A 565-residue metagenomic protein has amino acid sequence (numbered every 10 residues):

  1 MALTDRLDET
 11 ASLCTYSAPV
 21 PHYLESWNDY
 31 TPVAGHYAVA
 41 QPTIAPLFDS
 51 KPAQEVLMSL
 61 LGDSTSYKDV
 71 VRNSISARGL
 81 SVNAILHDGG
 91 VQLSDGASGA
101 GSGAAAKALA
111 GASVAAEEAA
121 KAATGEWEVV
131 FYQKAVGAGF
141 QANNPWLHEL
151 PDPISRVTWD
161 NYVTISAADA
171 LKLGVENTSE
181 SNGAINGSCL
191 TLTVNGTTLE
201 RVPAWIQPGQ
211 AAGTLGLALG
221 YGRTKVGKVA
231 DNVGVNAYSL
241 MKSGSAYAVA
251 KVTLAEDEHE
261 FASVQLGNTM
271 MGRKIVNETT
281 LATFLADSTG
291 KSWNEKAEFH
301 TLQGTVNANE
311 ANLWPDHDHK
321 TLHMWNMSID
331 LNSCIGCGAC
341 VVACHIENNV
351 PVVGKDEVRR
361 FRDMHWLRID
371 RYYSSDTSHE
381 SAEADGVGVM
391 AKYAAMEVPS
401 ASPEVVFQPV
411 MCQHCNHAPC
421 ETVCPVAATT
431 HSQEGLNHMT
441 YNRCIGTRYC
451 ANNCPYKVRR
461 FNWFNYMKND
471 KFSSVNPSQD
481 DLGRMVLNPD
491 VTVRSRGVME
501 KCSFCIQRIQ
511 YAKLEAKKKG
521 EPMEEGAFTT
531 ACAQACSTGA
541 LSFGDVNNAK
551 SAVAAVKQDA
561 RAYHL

Functional and structural regions predicted by a protein language model:
M1-L47, I75-L367, S378: A cross-kingdom feature strongest in bacterial/archaeal respiratory oxidoreductases
S12, A38, P42, Q54-M58 (+3 more regions): Residues on a specific face of well-ordered alpha-helices
V33-P42, L60, K68-V70, T321-H323 (+2 more regions): Short acidic (Asp/Glu) and glycine-rich catalytic loops that position anionic groups and cofactors
K51-S76: Non-catalytic, well-ordered alpha-helical segments in soluble enzyme domains
Q54-L61, W127, A167, E421 (+1 more regions): Predominant activation on well-ordered alpha-helical scaffold segments within soluble catalytic domains
M58, L217, Q413: Conserved, well-structured core segments
K68-Q92, E521-G539: Amphipathic alpha-helical surface "interface" segments used for docking/oligomerization or membrane association within
K242-L565: Non-ligating segments of multi-cofactor redox enzymes
